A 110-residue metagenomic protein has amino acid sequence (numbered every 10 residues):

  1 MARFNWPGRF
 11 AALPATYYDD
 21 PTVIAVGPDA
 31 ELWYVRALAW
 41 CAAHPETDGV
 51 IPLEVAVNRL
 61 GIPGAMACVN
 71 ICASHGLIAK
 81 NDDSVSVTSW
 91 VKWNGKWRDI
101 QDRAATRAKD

Functional and structural regions predicted by a protein language model:
M1-D99: Positively charged, structured surface patches that bind polyanionic biopolymers
K96-D110: Basic DNA-binding region of bZIP-type proteins
